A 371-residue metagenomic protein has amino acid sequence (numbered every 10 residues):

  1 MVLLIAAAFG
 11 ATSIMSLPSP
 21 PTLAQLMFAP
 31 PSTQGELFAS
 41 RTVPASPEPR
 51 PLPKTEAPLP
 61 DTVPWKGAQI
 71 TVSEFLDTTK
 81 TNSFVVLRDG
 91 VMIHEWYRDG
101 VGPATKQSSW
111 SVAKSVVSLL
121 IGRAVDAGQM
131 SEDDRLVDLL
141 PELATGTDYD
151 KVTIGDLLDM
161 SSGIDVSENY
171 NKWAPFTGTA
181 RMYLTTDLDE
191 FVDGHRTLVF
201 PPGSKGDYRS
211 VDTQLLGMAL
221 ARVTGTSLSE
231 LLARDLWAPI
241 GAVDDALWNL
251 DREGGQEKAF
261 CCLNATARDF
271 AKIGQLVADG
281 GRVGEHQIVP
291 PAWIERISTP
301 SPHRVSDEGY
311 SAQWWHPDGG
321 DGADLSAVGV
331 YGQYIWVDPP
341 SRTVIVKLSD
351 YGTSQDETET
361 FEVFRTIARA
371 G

Functional and structural regions predicted by a protein language model:
M1-V101, V125, T366-G371: N-terminal leader/targeting segments and the immediately adjacent pre-domain N-terminus
T78-T81, T105, V330-Y331: Short, small/polar residue-rich loop motifs at catalytic or cofactor-binding pockets
G90, Q107-D133, L157, L216-L220 (+1 more regions): Active-site SXXK
R98-G102, K106, Y351-T353: A short acidic/small-residue loop/turn micro-motif
R123-P141, T224-W248, G284-P291: Short, well-structured active-site flanking segments
D138, T147-I240, A267-D279: Active-site-adjacent helix/loop patches that line small-molecule binding or acyl-intermediate pockets
D212-A219, A259-R282, Q333-S349: Active-site-proximal alpha-helical segments within enzyme catalytic domains
V243-L247, E295-V344, S354: Active-site Gly/Thr loop motif
